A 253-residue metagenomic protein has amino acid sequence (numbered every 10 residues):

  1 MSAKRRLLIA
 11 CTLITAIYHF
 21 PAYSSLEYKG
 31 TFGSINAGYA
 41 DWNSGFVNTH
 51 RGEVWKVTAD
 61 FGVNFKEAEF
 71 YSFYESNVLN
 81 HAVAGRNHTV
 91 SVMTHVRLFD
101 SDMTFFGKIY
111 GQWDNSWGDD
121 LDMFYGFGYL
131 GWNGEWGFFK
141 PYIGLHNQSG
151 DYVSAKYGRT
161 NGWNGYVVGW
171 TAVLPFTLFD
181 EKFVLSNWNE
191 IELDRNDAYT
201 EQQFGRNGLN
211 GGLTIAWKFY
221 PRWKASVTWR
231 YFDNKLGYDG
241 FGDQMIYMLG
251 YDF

Functional and structural regions predicted by a protein language model:
Y23-N77: Short glycine/proline- and aromatic-enriched beta-strand/turn motifs that initiate or cap beta-hairpins
G33-A37, F61, S72-Y74, F105-G107 (+4 more regions): Membrane-embedded beta-strand positions of outer-membrane beta-barrel proteins
N36, H50-E53, S76-G169, G240: Outer-membrane pore/translocation modules
Y39-N43, F65, S76-N80, I109-N115 (+4 more regions): Transmembrane beta-strands of outer-membrane beta-barrel pores
A59, V92, Y125-G128, W170-A172 (+2 more regions): Membrane-embedded beta-strands of outer-membrane beta-barrel proteins, especially the hydrophobic/small aromatic
E67-S72, L98-F105, G134-F139, F176-S186 (+1 more regions): Repeated loop/turn-to-beta-strand initiation elements of outer-membrane beta-barrel proteins
H146-R222, Y231, Y251-F253: Outer-membrane beta-barrel transmembrane domain signature
F241-F253: Outer-membrane beta-barrel "beta-signal"
